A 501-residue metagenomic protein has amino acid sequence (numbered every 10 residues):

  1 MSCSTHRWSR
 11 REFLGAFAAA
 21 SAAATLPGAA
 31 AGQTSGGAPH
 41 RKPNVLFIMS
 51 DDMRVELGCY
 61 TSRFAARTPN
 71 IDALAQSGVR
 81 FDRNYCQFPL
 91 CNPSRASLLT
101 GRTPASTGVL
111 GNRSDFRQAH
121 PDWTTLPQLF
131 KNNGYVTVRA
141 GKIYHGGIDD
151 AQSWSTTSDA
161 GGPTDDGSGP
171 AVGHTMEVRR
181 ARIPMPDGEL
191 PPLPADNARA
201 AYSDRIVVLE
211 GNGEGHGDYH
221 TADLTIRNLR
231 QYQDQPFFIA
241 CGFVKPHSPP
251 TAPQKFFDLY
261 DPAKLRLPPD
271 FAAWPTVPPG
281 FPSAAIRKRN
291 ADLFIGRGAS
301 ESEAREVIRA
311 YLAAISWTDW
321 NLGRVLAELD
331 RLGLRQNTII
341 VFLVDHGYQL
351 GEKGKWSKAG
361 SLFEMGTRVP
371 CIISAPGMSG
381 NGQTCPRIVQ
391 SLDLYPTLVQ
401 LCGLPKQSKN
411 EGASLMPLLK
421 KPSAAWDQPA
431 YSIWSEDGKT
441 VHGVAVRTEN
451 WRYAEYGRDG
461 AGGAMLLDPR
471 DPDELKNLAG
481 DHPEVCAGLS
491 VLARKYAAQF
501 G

Functional and structural regions predicted by a protein language model:
S2-G457, A461-A464, P472-A498: Formylglycine-dependent sulfatase
